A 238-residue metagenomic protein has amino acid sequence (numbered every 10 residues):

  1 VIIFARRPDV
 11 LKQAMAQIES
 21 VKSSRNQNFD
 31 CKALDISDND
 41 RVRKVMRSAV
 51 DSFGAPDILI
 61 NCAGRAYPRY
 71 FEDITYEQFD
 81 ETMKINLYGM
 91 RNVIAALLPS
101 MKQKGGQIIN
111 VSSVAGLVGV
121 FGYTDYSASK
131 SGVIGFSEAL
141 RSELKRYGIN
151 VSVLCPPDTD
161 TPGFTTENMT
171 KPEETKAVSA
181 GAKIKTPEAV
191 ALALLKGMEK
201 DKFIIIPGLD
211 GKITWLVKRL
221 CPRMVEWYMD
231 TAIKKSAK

Functional and structural regions predicted by a protein language model:
V1-Q13: Conserved glycine-rich Rossmann-like NAD(P)H-binding loop of the short-chain dehydrogenase/reductase
P8-D9, A33-K44, Y76: The beta1-alpha1 cofactor-binding region of Rossmann-like NAD(H)/NADP(H)-dependent oxidoreductases
C62-Y67: Conserved NAD(P)H cofactor-binding loop of Rossmann-fold oxidoreductase domains
Y70-F71, T75-D80: Substrate-binding pocket helix/loop in short-chain dehydrogenase/reductase
I94, S129: Active-site helix of classical SDR
S113: Residue(s) in the substrate-gating loop at a strand-loop-helix junction that position the organic substrate next
R146-L209, W227: SDR active-site lid
